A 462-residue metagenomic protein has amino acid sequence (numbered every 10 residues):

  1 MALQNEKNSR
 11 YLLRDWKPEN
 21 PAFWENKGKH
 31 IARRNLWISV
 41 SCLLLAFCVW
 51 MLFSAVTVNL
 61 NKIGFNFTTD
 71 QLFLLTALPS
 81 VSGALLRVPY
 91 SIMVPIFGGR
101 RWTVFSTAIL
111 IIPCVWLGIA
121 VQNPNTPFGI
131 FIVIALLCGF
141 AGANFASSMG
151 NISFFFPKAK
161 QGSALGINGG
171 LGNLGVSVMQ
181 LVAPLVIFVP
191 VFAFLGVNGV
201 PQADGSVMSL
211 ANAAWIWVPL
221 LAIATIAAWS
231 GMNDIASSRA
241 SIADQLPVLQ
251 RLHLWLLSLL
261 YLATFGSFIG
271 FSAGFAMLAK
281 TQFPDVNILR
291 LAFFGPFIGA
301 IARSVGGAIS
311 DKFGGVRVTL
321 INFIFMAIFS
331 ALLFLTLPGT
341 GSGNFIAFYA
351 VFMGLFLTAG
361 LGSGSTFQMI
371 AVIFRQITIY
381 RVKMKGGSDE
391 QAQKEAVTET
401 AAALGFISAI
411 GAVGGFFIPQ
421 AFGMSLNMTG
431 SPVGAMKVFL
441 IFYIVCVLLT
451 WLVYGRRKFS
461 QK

Functional and structural regions predicted by a protein language model:
R34-F65, M179, F271-A276, I418: Extracytoplasmic
F53-V58, R251-A300, S363, F367-Q368 (+1 more regions): Extracytoplasmic gate region of multi-pass secondary transporters
L74-I92, F293-G306: Central cavity-lining transmembrane alpha-helices of secondary-active solute carriers, predominantly the Major
L85-F128: Conserved MFS/SLC helix-loop-helix module at the cytosolic interface between two early adjacent transmembrane helices
A108-P124, I324-S342: C-terminal ends and interior cores of transmembrane alpha-helices in multi-pass membrane transporters/permeases
P113, P127-A143, N344-S363: Hydrophobic core of transmembrane alpha-helices in multi-pass small-molecule transporters, especially MFS/SLC-type
G142, G162-F188, L404-I418: Glycine-rich segments within core transmembrane alpha-helices of 12-TM secondary carriers
F188-V191, I216-S238, L449-V453: C-terminal membrane-cytosol helix-exit motif in multi-pass small-molecule transporters
